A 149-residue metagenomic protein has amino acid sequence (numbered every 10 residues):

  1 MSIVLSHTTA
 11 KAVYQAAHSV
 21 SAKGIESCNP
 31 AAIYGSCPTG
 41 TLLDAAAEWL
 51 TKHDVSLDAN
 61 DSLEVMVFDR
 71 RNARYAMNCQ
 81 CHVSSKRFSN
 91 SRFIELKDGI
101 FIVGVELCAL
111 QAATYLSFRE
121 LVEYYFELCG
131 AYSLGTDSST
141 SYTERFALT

Functional and structural regions predicted by a protein language model:
M1-T149: Short gly/ser-rich loop at a beta-strand->alpha-helix junction or flexible surface loop bordering the NTP-binding
